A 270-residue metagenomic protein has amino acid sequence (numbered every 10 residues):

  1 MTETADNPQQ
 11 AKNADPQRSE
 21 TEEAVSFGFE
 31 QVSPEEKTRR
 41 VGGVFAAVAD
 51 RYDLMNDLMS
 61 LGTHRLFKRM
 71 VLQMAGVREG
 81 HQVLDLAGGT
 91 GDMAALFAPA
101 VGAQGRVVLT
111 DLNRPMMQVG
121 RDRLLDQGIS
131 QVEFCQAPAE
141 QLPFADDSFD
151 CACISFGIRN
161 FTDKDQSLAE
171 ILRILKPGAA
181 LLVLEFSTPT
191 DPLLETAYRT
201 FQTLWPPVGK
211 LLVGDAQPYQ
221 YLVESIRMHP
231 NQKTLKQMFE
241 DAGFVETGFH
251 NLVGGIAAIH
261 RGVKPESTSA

Functional and structural regions predicted by a protein language model:
T2-G43: N-terminal auxiliary segments of SAM/dcSAM-dependent transferases
E36, L184-M238, A242, G248-H250: C-terminal alpha-helical "lid/dimerization" subdomain adjacent to the S-adenosyl-L-methionine
R51-L54, S60-H81, L96: Conserved alpha-helix/loop element of class I SAM-dependent methyltransferases that forms part of the SAM/SAH-binding
Y52, A152-C153: Hydrophobic beta-strand segment of the Class I
Q82-Q141: Class I SAM-dependent methyltransferase SAM/SAH-binding core
E140-C151: A short acidic, Gly/Pro-enriched loop at the edge of an enzyme's catalytic core that lines a small-molecule cofactor
D165-A180: A short glycine-rich, Lys/Arg-flanked "PGG" loop and its adjoining helix->strand segment in the class I
K236, A242-A270: Core SAM-dependent methyltransferase catalytic element
